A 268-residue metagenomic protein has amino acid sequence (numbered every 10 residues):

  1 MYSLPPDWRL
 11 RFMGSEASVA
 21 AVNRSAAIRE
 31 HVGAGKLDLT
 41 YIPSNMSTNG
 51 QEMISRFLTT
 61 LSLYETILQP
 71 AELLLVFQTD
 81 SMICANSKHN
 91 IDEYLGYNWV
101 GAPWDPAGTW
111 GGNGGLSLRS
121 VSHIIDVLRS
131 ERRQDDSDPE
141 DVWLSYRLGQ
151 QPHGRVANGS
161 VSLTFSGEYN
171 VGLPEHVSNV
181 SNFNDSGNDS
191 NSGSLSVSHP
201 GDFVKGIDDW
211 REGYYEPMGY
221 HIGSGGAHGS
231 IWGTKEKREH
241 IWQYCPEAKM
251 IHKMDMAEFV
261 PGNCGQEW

Functional and structural regions predicted by a protein language model:
M1-W8, I28-E30: Short, acidic, metal-binding catalytic loop of nucleotide-sugar glycosyltransferases
Y2-P5, T66-P70, I91-L95, R119: Short, conserved loop/helix-junction motifs that constitute active-site signature segments in enzyme catalytic cores
R9-S15, W99-A102: Short, hydrophobic beta-strand segments that form beta-sheet elements in well-ordered domains
M13-E72, N86: Active-site-proximal specificity loops/subdomain of glycosyltransferases
T79-D80, S120: Generic structural signal for small/hydrophobic residues in well-ordered secondary structure, especially within
S81-G111: Conserved donor-nucleotide/metal-binding helix-loop-beta segment in metal-dependent transferases, i.e., the alpha-helix
T109-W268: Catalytic core and acceptor-binding pocket of nucleotide-sugar-dependent glycosyltransferases
